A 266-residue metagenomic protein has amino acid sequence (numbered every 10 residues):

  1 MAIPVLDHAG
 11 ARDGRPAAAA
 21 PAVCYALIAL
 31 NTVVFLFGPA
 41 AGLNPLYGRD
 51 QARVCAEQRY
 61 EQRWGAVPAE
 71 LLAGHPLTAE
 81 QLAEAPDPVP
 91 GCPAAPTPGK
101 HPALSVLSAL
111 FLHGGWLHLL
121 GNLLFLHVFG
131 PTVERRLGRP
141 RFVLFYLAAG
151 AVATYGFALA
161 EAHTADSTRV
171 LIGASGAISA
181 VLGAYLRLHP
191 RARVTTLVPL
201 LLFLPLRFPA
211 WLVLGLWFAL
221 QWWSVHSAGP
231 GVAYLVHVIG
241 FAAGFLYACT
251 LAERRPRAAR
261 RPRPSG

Functional and structural regions predicted by a protein language model:
M1-G266: A detector for small-residue-rich transmembrane helices and their helix-helix packing motifs
